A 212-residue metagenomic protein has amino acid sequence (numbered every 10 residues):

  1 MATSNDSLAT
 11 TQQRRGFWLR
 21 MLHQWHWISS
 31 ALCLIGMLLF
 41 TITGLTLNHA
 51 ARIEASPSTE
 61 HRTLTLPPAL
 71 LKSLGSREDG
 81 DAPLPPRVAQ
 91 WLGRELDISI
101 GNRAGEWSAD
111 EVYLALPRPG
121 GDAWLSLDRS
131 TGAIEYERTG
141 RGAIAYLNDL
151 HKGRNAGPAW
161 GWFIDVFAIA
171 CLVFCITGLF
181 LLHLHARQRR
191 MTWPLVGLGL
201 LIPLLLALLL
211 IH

Functional and structural regions predicted by a protein language model:
M1-P57, A159-H212: Internal alpha-helical transmembrane segments
A2-S4, L92, R141: Solvent-exposed, non-transmembrane regions of integral membrane proteins
T11, R77-D81, Y136: Alpha-helix initiation/capping motif
W27, W91, W107, W124-L125 (+1 more regions): Tryptophan-centered motif/residue detector
A51-E111: Membrane-proximal low-complexity regions enriched in glycine and acidic/polar residues
T63, Y113-A115, I176: Beta-strand secondary-structure signal
L116-F167: Extended, hydrophilic extramembrane loops/domains of integral membrane proteins
